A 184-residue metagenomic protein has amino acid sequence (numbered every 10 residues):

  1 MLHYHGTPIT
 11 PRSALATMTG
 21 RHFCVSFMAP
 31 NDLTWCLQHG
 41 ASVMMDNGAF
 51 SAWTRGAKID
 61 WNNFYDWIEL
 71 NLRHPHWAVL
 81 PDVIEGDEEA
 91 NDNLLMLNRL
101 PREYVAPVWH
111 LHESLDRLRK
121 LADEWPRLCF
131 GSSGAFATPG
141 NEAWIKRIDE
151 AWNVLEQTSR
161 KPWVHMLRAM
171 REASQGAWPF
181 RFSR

Functional and structural regions predicted by a protein language model:
M1-R99: Non-catalytic, usually N-terminal nucleic-acid engagement modules in DNA/RNA processing proteins
T19-H22, H39-A41, H74-P75, L100-Y104 (+3 more regions): Glycine-enriched alpha-helix->loop->beta-strand junction motifs that scaffold or abut catalytic
A29, A49-S51, I84-E85, L111-E113 (+2 more regions): Active-site-proximal loop/turn and secondary-structure-junction residues that shape catalytic pockets, frequently
L37-H39, G56-I59, W77-V83, L115-R117 (+2 more regions): Low-complexity, flexible helical/coil segments
D46, P107, W178: Conserved, mostly hydrophobic/aromatic
I59, E113-D123, A169-S183: Catalytic cores of alpha/beta
D60-W67, E89-L97, R117, L121 (+2 more regions): A general structural detector for well-ordered alpha-helical segments in enzyme core domains, enriched
Y104-L167: Glycine/Thr-rich beta-alpha phosphate-binding loop at enzyme active sites
